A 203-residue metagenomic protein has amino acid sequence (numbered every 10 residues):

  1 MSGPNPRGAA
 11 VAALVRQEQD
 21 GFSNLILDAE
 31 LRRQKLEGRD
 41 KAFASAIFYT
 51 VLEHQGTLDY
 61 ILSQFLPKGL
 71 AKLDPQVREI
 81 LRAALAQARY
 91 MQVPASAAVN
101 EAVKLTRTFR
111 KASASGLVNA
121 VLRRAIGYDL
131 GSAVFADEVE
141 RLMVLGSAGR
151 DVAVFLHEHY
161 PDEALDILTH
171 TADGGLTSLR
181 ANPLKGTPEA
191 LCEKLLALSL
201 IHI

Functional and structural regions predicted by a protein language model:
M1-L200: Class I Rossmann-like S-adenosyl-L-methionine
